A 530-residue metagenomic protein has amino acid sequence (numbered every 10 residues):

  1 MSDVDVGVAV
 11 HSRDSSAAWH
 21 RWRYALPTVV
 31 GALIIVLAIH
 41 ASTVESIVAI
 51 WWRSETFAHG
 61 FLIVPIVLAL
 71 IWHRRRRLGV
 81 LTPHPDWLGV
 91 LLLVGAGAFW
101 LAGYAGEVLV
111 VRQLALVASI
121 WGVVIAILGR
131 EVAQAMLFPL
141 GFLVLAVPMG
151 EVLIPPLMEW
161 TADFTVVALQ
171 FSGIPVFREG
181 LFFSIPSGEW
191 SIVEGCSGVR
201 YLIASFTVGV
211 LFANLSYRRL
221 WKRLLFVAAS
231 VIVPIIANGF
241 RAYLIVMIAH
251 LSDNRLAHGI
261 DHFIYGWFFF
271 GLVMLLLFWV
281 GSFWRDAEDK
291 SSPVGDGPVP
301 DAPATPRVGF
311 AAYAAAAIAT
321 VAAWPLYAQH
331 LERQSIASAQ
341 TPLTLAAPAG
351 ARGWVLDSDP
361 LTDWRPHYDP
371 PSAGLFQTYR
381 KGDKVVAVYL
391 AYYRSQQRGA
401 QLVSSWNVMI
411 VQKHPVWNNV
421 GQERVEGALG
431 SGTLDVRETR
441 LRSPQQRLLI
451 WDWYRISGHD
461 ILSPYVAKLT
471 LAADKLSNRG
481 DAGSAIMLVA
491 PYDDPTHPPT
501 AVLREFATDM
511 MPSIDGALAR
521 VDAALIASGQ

Functional and structural regions predicted by a protein language model:
S2-Q530: Hydrophobic N-terminal alpha-helices or hydrophobic patches in metabolic proteins across all domains of life
